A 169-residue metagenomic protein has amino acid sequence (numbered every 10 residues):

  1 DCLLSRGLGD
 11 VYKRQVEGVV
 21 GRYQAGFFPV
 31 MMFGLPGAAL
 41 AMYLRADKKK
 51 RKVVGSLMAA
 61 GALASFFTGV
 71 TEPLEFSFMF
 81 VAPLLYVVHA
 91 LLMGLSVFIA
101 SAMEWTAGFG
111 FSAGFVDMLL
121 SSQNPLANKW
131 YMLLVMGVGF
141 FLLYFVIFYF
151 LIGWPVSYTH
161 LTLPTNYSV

Functional and structural regions predicted by a protein language model:
D1-L8, Y12, H160-V169: Single conserved hydrophobic/aromatic residue that forms the stacking wall/gate of nucleotide- or nucleobase-binding
V16-W154: Membrane-embedded transport cores of multi-pass solute transporters
V156-Y158: Short, Lys/Arg-enriched, Gly/Pro-containing loop segments at transmembrane-helix junctions of multi-pass membrane
